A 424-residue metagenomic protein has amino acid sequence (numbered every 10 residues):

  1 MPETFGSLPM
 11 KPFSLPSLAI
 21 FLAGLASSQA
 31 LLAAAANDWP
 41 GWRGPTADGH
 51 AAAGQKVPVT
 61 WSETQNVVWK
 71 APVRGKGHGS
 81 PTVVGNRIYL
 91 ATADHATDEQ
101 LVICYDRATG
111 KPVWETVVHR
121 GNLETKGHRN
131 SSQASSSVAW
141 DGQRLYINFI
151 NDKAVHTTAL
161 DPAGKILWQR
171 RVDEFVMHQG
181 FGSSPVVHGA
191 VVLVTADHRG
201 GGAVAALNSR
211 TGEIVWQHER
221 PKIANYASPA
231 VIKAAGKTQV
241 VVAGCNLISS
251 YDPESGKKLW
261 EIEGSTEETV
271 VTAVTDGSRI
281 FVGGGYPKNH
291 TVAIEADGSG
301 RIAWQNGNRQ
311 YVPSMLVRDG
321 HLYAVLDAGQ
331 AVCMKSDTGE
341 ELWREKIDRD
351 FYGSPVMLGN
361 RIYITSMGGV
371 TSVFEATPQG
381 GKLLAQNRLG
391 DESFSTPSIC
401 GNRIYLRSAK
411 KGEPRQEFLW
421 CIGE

Functional and structural regions predicted by a protein language model:
M1-L15: N-terminal secretory signal peptides that target proteins for export/translocation
S7-M10, S27, M177: Intrinsically disordered, low-complexity regions enriched for glutamine and histidine
S17-A30: Bacterial N-terminal signal peptides
L32-E424: Noncatalytic, solvent-exposed loop/strand surfaces of beta-propeller-type extracellular/periplasmic domains
